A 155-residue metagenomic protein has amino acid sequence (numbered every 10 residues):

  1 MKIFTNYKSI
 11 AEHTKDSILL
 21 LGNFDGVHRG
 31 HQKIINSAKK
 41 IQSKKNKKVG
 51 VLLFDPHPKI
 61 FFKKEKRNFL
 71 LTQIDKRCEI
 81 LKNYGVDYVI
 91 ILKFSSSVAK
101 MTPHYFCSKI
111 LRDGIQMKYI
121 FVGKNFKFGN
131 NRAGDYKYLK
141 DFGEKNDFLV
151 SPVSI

Functional and structural regions predicted by a protein language model:
M1-I155: Nucleotidyltransferase catalytic core that binds NTPs
